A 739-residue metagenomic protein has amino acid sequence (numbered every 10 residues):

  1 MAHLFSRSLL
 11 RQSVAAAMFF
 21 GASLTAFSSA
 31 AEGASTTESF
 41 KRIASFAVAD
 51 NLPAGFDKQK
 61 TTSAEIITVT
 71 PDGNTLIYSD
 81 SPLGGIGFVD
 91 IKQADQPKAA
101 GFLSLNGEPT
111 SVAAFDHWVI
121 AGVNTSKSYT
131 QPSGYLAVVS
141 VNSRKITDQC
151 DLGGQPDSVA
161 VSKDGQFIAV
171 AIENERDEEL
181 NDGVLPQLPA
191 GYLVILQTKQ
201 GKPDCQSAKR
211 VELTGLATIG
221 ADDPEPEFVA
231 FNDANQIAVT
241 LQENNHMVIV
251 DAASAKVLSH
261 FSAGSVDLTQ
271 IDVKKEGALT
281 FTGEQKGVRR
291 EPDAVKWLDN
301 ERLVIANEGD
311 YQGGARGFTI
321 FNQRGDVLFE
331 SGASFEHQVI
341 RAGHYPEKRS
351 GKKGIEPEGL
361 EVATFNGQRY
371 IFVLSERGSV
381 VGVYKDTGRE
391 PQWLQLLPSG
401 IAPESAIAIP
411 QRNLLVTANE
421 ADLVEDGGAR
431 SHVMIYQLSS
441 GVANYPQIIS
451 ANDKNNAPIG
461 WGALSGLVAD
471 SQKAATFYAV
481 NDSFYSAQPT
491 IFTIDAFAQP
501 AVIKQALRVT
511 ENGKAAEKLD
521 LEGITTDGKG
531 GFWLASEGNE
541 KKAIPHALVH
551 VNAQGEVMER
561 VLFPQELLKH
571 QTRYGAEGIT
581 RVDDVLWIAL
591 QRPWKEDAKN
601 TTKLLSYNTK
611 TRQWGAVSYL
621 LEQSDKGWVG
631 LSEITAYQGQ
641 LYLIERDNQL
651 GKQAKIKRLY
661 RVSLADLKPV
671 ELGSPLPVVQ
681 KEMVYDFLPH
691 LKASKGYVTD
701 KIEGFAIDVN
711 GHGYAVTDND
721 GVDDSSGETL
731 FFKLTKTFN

Functional and structural regions predicted by a protein language model:
M1-E32: Gram-negative bacterial Sec-dependent N-terminal signal peptides
A31-N739: Sequence/structural signature of beta-propeller domains
